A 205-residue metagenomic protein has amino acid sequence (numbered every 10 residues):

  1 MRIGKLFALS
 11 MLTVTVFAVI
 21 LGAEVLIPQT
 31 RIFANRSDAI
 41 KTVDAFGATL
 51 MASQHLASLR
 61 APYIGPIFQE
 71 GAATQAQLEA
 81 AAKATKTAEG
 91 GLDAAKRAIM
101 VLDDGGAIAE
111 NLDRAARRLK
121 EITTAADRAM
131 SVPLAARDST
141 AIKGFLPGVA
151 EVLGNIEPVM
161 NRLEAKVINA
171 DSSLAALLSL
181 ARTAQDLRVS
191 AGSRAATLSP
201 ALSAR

Functional and structural regions predicted by a protein language model:
M1-R205: Hydrophobic alpha-helical segments
